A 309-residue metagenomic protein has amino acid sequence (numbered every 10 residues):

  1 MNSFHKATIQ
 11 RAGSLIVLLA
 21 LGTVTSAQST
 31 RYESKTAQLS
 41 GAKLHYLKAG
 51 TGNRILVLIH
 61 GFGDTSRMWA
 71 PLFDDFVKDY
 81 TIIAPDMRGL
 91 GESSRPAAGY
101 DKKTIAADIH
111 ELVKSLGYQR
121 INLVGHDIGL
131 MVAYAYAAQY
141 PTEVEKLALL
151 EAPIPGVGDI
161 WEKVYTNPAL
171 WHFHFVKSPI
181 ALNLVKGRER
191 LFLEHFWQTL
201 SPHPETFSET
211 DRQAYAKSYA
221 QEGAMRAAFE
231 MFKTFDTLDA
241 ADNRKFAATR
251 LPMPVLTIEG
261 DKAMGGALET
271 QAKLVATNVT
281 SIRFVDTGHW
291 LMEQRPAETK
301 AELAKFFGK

Functional and structural regions predicted by a protein language model:
N2-S14: Bacterial N-terminal signal peptides that target proteins for export
A12-T23: Bacterial N-terminal signal peptides
Q28-Y32, G41-L44, A49, I83 (+4 more regions): Flexible "cap/lid" subdomain of the alpha/beta-hydrolase fold that forms the substrate-access gate
K48-E92: Conserved HGGG/HGGXW glycine-rich cap/lid loop of the alpha/beta-hydrolase fold
T287-P296, K300: Catalytic histidine-centered segment of alpha/beta-hydrolase-like enzymes
